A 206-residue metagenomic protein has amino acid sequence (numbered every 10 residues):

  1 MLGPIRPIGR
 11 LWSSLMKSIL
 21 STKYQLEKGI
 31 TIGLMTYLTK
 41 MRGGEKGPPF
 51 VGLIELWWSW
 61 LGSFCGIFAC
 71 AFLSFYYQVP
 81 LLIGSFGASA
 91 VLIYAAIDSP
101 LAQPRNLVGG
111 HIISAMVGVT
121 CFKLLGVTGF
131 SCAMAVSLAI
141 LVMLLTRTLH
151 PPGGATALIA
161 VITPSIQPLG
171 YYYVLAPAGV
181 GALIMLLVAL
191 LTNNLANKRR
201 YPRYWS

Functional and structural regions predicted by a protein language model:
L2-I112, M116, T120, L125-A133 (+1 more regions): Alpha-helical transmembrane segments and their membrane-interface boundaries that form or gate the permeation pathway
L82-F86, H150-T156: Transmembrane helix boundary and interhelical junction motifs in multipass membrane proteins
V91, S114, P151, A157-L158: Short, electropositive, low-hydrophobicity segments enriched in small/polar residues
D98-N106, M143-G154: Membrane-helix interface "capping/anchor" motifs
M116, T120, L145, A157-A160: Active-site beta-strand/loop microenvironment that shapes enzyme catalytic pockets
G126-P152: Internal alpha-helical transmembrane segments of multi-pass membrane proteins
A135-V142, A157-P164, A178-L183: Hydrophobic alpha-helical segments of small multi-pass membrane proteins
